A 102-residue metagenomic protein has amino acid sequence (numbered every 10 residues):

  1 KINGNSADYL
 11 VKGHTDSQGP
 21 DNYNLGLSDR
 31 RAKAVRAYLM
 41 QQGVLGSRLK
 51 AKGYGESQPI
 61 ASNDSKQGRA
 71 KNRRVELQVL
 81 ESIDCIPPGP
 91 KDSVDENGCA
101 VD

Functional and structural regions predicted by a protein language model:
G4-D8, G46: A general structural motif
K12-G89, D95-D102: Periplasmic OmpA-like peptidoglycan-binding domain that tethers envelope proteins to the cell wall
